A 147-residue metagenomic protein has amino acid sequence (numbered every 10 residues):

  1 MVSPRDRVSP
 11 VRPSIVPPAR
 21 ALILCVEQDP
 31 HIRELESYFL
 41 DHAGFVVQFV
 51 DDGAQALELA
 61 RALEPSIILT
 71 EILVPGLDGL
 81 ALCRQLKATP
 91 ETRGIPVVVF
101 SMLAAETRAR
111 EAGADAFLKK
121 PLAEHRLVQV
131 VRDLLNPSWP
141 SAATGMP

Functional and structural regions predicted by a protein language model:
M1-L24, Q28, H125-P147: Non-catalytic signal-transmission and effector/linker regions of two-component phosphorelay proteins
R33, V74-P75: The feature encodes the CheY-like receiver
E34-H42: Charged docking surfaces used in two-component/phosphorelay signaling
S37, A81, M102-K119, H125-Q129 (+2 more regions): Alpha4 helix (beta4-alpha4-beta5 surface) of REC/receiver domains from two-component response regulators
G44-D51, L59: Short hydrophobic/Thr-rich beta-strand motif most characteristic of the beta2 strand and flanking loop of CheY-like
D52-Q55, D78-A81: Acidic catalytic/metal-coordinating carboxylates
E71: Active-site residues of response regulator receiver
R93-A104: A short, hydrophobic beta-strand element within the central beta-sheet of small alpha/beta folds
